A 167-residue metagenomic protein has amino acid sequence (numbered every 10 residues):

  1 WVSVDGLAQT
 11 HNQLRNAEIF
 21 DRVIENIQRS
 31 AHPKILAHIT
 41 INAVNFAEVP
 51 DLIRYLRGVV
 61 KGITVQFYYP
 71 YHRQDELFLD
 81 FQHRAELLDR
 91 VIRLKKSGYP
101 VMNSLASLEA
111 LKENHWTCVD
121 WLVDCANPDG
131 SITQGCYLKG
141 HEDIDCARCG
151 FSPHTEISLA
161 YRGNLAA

Functional and structural regions predicted by a protein language model:
W1-D124, P128, Y137, H141 (+1 more regions): Radical SAM enzyme [4Fe-4S]-AdoMet core and its adjacent flexible, acidic and glycine-rich loops/tails across
I132-T133: Hydrophobic "anchor" residues
G140-T155: A short, polar/charged loop-to-alpha-helix boundary motif
